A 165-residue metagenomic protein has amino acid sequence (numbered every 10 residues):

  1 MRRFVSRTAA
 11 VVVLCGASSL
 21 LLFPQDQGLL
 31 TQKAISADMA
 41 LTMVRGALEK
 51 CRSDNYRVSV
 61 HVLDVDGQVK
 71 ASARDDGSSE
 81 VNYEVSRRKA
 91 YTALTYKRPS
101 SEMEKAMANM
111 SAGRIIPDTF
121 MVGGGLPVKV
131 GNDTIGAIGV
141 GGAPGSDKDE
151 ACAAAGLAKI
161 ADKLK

Functional and structural regions predicted by a protein language model:
M1-F4: N-terminal secretory signal peptides that target proteins for export/translocation
T8-L21: Bacterial N-terminal signal peptides
P24-K165: Flexible, solvent-exposed loop/hinge segments and secondary-structure transition points
